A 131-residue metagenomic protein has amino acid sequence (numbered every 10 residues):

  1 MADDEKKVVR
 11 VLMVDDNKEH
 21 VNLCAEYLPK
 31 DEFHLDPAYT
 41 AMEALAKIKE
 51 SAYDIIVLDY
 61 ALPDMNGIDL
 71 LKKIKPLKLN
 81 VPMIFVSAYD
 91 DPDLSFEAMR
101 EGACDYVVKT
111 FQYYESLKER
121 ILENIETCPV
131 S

Functional and structural regions predicted by a protein language model:
M1-R10, L122-S131: Non-catalytic signal-transmission and effector/linker regions of two-component phosphorelay proteins
V9, T40, N66-D69: Acidic catalytic/metal-coordinating carboxylates
K18-D36: Two-component/phosphorelay signaling modules centered on CheY-like receiver
P37-I55: Acidic, metal-coordinating helix/loop segments flanking the phosphotransfer/catalytic sites of two-component signaling
D59: Active-site residues of response regulator receiver
P63, D91: The feature encodes the CheY-like receiver
